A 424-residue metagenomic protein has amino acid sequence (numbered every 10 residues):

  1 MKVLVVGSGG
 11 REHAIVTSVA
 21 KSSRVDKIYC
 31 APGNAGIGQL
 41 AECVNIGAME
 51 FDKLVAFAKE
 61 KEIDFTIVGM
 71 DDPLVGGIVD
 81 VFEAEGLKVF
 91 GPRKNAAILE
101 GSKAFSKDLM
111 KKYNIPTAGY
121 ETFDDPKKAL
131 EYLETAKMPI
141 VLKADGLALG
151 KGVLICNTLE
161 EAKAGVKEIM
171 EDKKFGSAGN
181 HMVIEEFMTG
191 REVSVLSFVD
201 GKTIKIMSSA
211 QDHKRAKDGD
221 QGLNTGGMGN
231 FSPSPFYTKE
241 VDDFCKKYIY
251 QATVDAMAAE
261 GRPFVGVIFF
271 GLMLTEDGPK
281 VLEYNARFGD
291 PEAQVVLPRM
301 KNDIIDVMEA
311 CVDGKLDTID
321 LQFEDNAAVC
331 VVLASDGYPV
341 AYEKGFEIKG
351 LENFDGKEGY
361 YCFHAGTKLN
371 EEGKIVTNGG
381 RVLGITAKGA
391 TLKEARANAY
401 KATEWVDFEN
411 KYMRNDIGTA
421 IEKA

Functional and structural regions predicted by a protein language model:
M1-K94: ATP-binding N-terminal substructure of ATP-dependent carboxylate-amine bond-forming enzymes
L4-V5, E100-H181, Q211, P235 (+1 more regions): Active-site nucleotide/adenylate-binding loops and adjacent lid/helix of ATP-dependent enzymes
A20-K21, G36-G38, F90, K112-N114 (+12 more regions): Solvent-exposed alpha-helices and their adjacent loops that cap or buttress functional pockets in soluble metabolic
I67, I78-R93, I98-T117, E121: Glycine/small-residue-rich loop that forms an oxyanion/phosphate-binding "nest" at active or ligand-binding sites
C156-A293: Internal nucleotide-binding/catalytic subdomain
K246-I268, N285-K357, N370: Active-site "cap" helix and flanking loop/linker of ATP-utilizing ligase/carboxylase catalytic domains
T367-E372, V376-A424: Generic C-terminus detector
